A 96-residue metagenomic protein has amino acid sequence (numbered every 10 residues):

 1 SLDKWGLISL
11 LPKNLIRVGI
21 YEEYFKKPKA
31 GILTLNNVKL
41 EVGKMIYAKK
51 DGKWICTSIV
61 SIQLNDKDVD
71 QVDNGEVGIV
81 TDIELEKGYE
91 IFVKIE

Functional and structural regions predicted by a protein language model:
S1-I8: Catalytic cores of secreted or luminal carbohydrate-active enzymes
L11-E96: Beta-strand/loop-dominated core regions that host nucleotide or nucleotide-derived cofactor-binding catalytic loops
